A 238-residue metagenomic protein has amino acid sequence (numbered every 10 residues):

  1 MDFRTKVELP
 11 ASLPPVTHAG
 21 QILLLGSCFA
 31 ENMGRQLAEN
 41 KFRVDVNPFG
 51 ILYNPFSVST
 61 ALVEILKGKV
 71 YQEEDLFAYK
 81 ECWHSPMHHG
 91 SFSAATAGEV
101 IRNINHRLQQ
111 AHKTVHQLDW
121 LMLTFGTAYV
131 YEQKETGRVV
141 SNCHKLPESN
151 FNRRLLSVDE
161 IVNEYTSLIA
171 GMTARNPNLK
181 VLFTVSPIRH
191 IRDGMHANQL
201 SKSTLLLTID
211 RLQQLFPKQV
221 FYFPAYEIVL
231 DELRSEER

Functional and structural regions predicted by a protein language model:
D2-H116: Basic, amphipathic N-terminal segments that precede the first structured/catalytic domain
F92-R102, N150-I161: The substrate-binding groove and active-site-proximal loops of carbohydrate-active enzymes, especially glycoside
I104-L121, S167-A174, L212: Short amphipathic alpha-helices and their capping/turn segments at secondary-structure boundaries
F125-R138: Short, solvent-exposed beta-strand-terminating loops
A128, A170-Q199, P224-I228: Active-site segments of SGNH/GDSL-like serine hydrolases that catalyze O-acetyl group transfer/hydrolysis on lipids
E135-V158: A solvent-exposed, charged loop/short amphipathic helix patch at secondary-structure junctions
D193-F221: Substrate-gating cap/lid alpha-helix
E237-R238: Conserved small/polar residues in nucleotide/adenosyl-binding loops
